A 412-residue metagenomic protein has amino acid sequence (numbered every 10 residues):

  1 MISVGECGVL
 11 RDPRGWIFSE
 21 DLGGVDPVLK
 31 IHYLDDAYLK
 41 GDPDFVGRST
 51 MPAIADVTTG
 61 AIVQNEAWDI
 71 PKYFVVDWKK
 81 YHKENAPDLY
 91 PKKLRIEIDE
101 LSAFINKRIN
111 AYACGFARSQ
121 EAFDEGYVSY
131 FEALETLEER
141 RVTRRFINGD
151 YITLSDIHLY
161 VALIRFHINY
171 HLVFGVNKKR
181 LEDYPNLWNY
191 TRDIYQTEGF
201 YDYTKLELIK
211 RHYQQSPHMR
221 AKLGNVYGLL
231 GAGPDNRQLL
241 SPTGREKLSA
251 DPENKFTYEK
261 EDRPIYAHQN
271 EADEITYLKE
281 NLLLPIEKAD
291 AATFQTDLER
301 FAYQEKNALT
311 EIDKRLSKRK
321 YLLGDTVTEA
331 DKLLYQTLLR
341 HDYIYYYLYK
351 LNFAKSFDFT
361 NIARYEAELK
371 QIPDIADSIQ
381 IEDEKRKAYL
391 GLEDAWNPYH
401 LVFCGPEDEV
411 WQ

Functional and structural regions predicted by a protein language model:
M1-Q412: C-terminal alpha-helical interaction module
